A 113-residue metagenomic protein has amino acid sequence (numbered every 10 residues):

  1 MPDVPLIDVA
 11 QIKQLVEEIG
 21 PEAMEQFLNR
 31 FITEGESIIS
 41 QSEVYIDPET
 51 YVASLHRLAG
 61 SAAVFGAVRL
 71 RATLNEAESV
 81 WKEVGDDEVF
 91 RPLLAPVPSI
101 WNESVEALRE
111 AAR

Functional and structural regions predicted by a protein language model:
M1-K13, E22-I39, S61-E76, E83-R113: Amphipathic, coiled-coil-like alpha-helical segments
I19: Substrate-binding clefts and substrate-entry loops adjacent to catalytic sites of polymer-processing enzymes acting on
S37-V52: Helix-loop segments that flank and shape redox-cofactor active sites
E49-L55, R69, E76: Amphipathic, hydrophobic secondary-structure cores in small proteins
L58: An anion-binding catalytic pocket shared by soluble metabolic enzymes
